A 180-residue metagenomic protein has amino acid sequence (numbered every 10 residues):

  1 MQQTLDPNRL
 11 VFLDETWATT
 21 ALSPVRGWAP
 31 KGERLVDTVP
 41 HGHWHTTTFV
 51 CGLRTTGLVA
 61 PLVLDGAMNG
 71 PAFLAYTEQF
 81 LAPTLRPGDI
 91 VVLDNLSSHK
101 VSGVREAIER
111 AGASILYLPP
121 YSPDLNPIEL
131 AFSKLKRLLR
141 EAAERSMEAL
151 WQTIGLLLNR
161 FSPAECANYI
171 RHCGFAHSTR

Functional and structural regions predicted by a protein language model:
M1-R180: Short functional hotspots at interaction and active-site rims
